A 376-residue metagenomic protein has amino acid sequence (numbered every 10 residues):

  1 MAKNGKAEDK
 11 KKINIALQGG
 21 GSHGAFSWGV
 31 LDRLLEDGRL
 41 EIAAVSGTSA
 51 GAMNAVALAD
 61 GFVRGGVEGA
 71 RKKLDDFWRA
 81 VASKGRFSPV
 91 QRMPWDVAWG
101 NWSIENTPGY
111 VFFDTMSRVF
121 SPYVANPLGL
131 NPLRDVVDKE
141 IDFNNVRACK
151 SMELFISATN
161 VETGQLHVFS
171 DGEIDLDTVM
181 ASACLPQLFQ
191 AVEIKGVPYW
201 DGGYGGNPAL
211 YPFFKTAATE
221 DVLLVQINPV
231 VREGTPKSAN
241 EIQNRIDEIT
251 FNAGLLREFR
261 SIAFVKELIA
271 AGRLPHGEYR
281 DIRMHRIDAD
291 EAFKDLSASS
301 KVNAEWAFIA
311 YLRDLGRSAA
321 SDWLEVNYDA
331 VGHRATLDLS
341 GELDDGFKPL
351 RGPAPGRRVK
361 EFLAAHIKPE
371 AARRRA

Functional and structural regions predicted by a protein language model:
M1-S46, V56-A376: Patatin-like phospholipase
G47, G51: Gly/Ala-rich beta-loop-alpha elbow adjacent to hydrolase catalytic centers
